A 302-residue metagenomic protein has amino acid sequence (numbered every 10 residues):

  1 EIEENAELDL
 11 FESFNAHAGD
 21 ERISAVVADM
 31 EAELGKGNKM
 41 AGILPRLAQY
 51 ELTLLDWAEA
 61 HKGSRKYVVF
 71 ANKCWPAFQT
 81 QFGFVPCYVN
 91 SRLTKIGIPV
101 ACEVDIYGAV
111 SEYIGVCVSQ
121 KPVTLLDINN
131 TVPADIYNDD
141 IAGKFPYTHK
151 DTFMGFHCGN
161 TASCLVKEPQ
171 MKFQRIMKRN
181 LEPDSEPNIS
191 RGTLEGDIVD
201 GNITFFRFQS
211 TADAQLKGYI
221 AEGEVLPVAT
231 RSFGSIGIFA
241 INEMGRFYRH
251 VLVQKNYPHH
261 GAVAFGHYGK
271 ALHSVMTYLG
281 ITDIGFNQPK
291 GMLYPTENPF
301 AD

Functional and structural regions predicted by a protein language model:
E1-N129: Conserved, well-structured core segments that form the ligand-binding/active-site neighborhood of functional domains
N5, N15, N38, N72 (+11 more regions): Detector for Asparagine
N15-A18, V85, N138-I141, M276-Y278: Surface-exposed beta-strand edges and their flanking turn/coil or helix-capping segments
V69-P76, D127-G143, G291-E297: A glycine-rich phosphate-binding loop feature that marks nucleotide/adenosyl-phosphate handling sites
W75-A77, T161-S163, Y268-G269: Short, glycine-/Ser/Thr-/acidic-enriched flexible segments
T94-R231: C-terminal catalytic subdomain
Q174-D302: Extended hydrophobic packing segments that form well-structured cores
